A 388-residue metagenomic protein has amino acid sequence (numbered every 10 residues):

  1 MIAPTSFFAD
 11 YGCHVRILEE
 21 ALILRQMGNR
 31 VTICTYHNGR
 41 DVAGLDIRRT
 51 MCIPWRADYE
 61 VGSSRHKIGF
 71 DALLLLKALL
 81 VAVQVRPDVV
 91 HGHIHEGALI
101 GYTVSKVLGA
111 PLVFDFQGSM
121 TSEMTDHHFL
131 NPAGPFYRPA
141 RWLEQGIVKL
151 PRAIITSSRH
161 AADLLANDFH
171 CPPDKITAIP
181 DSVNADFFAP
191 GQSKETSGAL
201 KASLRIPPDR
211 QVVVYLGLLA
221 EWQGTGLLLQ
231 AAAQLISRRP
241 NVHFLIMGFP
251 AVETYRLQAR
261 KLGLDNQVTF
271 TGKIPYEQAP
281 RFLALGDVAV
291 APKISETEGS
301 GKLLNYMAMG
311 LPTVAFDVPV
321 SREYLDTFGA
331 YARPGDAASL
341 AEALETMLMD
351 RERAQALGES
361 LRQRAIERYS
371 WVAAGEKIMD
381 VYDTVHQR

Functional and structural regions predicted by a protein language model:
M1-D41, R159, L235: N-terminal subdomain of nucleotide-sugar transferases
E19, L76-V83, L99, T103-V107 (+2 more regions): Membrane-proximal helix-turn-helix segments that form the acceptor-binding/catalytic region of lipid-linked
R152, R281-E298, L311: Acidic donor-binding loop of glycosyltransferase active sites
H160, S182: Carbohydrate-associated surface elements
A189-I206: A short helix/loop element that forms part of the nucleotide-sugar donor recognition site in Leloir-type
P207-Q223, L229-A232, L245: Conserved donor-binding/catalytic core segment of Leloir-type glycosyltransferases
T254-Q278: Nucleotide-activated donor-binding/catalytic signature segment of Leloir-type glycosyltransferases, i.e., the conserved
G329-A338, T346-E352: Conserved acidic donor-binding segment of nucleotide-sugar-dependent glycosyltransferases
